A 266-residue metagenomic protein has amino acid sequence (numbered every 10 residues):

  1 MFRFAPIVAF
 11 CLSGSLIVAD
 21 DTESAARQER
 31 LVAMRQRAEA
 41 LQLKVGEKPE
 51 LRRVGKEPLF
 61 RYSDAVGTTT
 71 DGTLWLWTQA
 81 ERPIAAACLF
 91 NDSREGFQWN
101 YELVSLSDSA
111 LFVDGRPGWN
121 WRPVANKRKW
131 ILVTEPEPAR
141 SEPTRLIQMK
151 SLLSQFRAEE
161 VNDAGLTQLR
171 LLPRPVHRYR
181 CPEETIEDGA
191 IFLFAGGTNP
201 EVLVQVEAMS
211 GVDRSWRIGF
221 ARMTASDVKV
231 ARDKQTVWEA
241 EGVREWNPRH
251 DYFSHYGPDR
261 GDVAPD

Functional and structural regions predicted by a protein language model:
M1-F2: N-terminal secretory signal peptides that target proteins for export/translocation
A5-S15: Bacterial N-terminal signal peptides
I17-A19: Signal peptide processing junction and immediate N-terminal pro/mature segment of secreted/exported proteins
D21-R52, S63, A87-P182, V202-D266: Polybasic, proline/glycine-rich intrinsically disordered low-complexity segments
V54-N91, P175-E201, V206: Exposed beta-strand-loop-beta-strand "reactive/processing" segments of non-cytosolic proteins
